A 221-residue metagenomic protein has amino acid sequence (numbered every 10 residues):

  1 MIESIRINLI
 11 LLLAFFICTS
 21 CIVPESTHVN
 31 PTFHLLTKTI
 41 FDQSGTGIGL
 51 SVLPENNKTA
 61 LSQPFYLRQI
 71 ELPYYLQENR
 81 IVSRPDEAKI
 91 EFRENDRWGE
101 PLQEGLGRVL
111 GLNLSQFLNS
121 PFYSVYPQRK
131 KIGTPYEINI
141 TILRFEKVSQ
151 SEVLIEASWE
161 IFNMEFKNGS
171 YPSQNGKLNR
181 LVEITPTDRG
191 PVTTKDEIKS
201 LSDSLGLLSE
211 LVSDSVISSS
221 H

Functional and structural regions predicted by a protein language model:
M1-L9: Bacterial N-terminal signal peptides that target proteins for export
N8-T19: Bacterial N-terminal signal peptides
S20-G99, Q103, S218-H221: A structural "domain/chain start" motif
V23-F41, I48-G49, L61, F117-Y171 (+1 more regions): Surface-exposed short loop/turn segments
I90-R97, F166-L208: Short secondary-structure boundary motifs at beta->alpha junctions and helix caps
Q103, G107, G111, S202-L205 (+2 more regions): Extracytoplasmic/secreted envelope proteins and their assembly/folding machinery, especially bacterial periplasmic
G111, S115-N119, S213-H221: Sec-exported extracytoplasmic/periplasmic mature domains
